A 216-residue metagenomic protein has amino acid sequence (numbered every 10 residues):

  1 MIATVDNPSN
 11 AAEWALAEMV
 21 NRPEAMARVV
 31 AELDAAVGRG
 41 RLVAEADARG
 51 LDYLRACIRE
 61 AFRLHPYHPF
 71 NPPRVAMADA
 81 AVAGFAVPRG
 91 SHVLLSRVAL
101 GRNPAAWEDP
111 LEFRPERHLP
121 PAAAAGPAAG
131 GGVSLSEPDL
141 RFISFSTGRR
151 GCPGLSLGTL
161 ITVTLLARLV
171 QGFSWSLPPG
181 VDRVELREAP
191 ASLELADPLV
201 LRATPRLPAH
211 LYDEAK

Functional and structural regions predicted by a protein language model:
M1-A12, A44-D47, L51, A124-G131: Conserved cytochrome P450 catalytic core segment spanning the I/J/K helices
I2, A11-L16, S91, R97 (+3 more regions): Hydrophobic, repeat-rich solenoid/adaptor surfaces of innate immune receptors and signaling proteins
N7-A25, V30-E32, S156-G172: Cytochrome P450 catalytic-core helices
P23, R41-A83, P104: Conserved cytochrome P450 K-helix E-x-x-R motif and the immediately C-terminal K′/meander segment
D34-A35, G40, E137-R141, T147-K216: Cytochrome P450 proximal C-terminal region
L95-G132: Conserved cytochrome P450 K-helix/beta-meander segment immediately N-terminal to the heme-binding cysteine loop
